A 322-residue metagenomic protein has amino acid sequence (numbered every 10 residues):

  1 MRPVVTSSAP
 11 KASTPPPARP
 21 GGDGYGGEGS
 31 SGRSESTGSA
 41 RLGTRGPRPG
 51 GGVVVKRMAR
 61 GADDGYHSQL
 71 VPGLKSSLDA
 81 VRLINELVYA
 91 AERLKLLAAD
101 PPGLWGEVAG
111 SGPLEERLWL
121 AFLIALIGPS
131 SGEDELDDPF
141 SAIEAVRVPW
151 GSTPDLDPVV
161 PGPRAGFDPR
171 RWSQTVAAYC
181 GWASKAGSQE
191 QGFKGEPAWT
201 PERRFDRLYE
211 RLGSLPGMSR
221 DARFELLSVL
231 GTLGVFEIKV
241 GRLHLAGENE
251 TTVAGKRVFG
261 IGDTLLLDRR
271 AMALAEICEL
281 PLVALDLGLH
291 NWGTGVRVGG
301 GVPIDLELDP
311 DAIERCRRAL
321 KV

Functional and structural regions predicted by a protein language model:
R2, T6-S8, A12-P15, S36: Low-acidity, Ser/Thr- and Arg-rich intrinsically disordered low-complexity segments
G32-G106, G181-R207, D221-V322: C-terminal accessory module of base-excision DNA glycosylases/AP lyases that mediates lesion recognition and DNA
A80-L83, Y89-V159: Phosphate-/polyanion-interacting regions in eukaryotic proteins
I124-P129, L212-L215, L230-G231, G255-F259: Generic structural signal for hydrophobic core residues of well-folded globular domains
E133-S214: Alpha-helical ds-nucleic-acid-binding substructure associated with the helix-hairpin-helix region of base-excision DNA
